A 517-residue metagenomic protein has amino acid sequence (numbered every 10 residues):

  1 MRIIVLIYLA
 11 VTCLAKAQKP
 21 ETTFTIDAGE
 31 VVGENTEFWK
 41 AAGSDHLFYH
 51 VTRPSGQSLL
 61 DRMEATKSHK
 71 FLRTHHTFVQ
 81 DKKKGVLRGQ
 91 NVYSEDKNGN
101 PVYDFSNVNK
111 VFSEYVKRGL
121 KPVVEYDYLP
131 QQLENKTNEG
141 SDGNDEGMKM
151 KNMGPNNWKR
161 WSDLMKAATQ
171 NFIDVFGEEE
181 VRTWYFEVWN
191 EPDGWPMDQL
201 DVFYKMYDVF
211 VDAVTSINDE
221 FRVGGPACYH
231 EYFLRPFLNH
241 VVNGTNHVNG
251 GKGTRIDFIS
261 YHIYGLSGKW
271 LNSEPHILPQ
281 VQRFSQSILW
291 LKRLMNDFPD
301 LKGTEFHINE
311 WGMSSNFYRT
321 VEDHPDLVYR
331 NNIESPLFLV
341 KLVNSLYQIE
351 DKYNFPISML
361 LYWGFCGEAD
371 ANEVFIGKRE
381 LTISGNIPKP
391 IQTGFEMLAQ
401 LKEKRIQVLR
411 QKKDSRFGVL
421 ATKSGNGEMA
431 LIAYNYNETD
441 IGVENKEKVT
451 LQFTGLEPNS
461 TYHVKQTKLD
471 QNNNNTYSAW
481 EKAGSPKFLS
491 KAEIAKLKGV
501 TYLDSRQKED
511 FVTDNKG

Functional and structural regions predicted by a protein language model:
I4-L6, A15-Y185, D201-E231, G250 (+7 more regions): Non-catalytic accessory regions flanking glycosidase/transglycosidase catalytic cores in CAZymes
F48, F78, P192, G265 (+1 more regions): Flexible, active-site-proximal loop/turn residues at the rims of small-molecule/cofactor binding pockets and catalytic
Q131-E134, K269, S314-Y318, G367-A371: Flexible glycine/acidic-rich beta-alpha junction loops that bind and position SAM and/or redox cofactors in anaerobic
Q199-P356: Noncatalytic carbohydrate-binding groove/subsite architecture in carbohydrate-active enzymes
Y329-I333, G377-N386: Active-site rim elements
